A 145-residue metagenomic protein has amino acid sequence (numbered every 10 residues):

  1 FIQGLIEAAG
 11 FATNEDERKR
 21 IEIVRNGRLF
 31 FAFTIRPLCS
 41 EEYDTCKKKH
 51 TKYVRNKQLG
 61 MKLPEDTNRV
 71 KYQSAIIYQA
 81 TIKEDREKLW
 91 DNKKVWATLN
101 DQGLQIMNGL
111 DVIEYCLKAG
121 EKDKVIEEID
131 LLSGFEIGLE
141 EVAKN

Functional and structural regions predicted by a protein language model:
F1-E15, E136-N145: Low-complexity intrinsically disordered segments
F1-G4, A12-K19, K57-L63, I113-E114: Short amphipathic alpha-helical surface micro-motifs
A9-A32: Long, acidic, intrinsically disordered low-complexity segments
R25-A32, R36-N145: Short, surface-exposed, charged amphipathic helix/loop patches that serve as local interaction elements
